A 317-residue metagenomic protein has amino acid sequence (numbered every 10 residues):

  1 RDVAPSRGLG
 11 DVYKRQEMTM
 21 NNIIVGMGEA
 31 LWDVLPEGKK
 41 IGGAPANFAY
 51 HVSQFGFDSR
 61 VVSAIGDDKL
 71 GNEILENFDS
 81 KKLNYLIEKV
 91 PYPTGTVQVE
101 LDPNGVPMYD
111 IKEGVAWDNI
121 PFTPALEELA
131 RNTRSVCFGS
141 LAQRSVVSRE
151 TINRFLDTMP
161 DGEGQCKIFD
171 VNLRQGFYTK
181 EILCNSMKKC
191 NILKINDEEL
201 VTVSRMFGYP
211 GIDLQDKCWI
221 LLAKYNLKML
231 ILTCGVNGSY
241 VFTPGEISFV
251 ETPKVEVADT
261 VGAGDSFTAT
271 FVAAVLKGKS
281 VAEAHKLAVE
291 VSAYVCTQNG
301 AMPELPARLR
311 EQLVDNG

Functional and structural regions predicted by a protein language model:
R1-Q16: Single conserved hydrophobic/aromatic residue that forms the stacking wall/gate of nucleotide- or nucleobase-binding
P5, E128-L129, N185-S186, A223: Structural alpha-helical scaffold elements that stabilize or flank donor/cofactor-binding regions in carbohydrate
L9, N132-T133, C190, L227: Short, well-ordered alpha-helix to beta-strand connector turns
R15-L83, V97, V257-A258: Glycine-rich phosphate/adenosyl-contacting loop at the front of the ribokinase-like
T19-N22, F207, G211-G317: Conserved phosphate-binding/catalytic region of the ribokinase-like
I23, D58, C166, I192 (+1 more regions): Proline-centered loop/turn at the N-terminus of a beta-strand
D58-S140, D157, E311-G317: Conserved N-terminal subdomain of the carbohydrate kinase-like
S135, G139-D216, G238: Conserved beta-alpha-beta core of the PfkB/ribokinase-like small-molecule kinase fold
